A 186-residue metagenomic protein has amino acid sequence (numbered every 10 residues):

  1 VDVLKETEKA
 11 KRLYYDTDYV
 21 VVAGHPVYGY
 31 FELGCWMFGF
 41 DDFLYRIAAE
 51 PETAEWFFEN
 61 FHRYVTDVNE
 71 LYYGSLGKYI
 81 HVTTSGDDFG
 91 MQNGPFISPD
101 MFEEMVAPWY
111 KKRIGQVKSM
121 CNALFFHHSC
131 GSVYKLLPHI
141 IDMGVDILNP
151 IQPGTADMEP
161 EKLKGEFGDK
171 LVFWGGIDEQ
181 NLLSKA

Functional and structural regions predicted by a protein language model:
V1-A186: Active-site loop segments of alpha/beta catalytic cores
